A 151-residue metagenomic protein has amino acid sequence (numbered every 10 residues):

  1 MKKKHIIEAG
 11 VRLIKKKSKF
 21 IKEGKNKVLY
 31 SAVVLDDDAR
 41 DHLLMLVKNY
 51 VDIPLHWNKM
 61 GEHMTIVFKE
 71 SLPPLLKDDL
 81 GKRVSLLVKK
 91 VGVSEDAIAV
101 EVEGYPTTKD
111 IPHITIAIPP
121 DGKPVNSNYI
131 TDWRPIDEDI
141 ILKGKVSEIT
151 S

Functional and structural regions predicted by a protein language model:
M1-F20: Arg/Lys-rich, low-complexity, intrinsically disordered basic segments
F20-S151: Histidine-dependent nucleotide/RNA phosphoesterase domain, centered on the 2H-phosphoesterase fold with its duplicated
